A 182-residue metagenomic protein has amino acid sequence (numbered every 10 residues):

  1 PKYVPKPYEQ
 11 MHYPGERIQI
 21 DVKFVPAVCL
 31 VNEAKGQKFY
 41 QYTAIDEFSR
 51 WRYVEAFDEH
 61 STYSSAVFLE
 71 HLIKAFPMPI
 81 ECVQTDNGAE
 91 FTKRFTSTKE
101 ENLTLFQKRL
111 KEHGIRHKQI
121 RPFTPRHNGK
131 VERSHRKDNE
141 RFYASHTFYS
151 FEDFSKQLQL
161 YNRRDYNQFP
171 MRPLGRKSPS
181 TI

Functional and structural regions predicted by a protein language model:
P1-K2: Conserved short alpha-helical interface segments
P5, P77-I80, P122-P125, P170 (+1 more regions): Proline-rich low-complexity regions
P7-I18: Structured nucleic-acid-interacting core domains from mobile-element enzymes and related host factors, especially RNase
Y13, V131-D138, F169, K177 (+1 more regions): Intrinsically disordered, low-complexity segments enriched in polar/charged small residues
Q19, F24-Q41, S49-L160, R164: RNase H-like DDE/DDD metal-dependent nuclease/strand-transfer catalytic core used by mobile genetic elements
K156-I182: Charged, gly/pro-enriched flexible loop segments at helix/strand junctions
